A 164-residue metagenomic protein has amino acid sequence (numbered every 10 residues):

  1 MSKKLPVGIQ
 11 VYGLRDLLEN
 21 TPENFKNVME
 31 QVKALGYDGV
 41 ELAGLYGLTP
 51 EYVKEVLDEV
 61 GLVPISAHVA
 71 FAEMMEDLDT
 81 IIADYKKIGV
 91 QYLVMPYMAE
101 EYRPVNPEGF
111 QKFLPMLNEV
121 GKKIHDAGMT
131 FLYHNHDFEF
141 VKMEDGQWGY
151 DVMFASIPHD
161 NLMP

Functional and structural regions predicted by a protein language model:
M1-Y92: N-terminal pre-domain/capping segments
Q10-V11, S66, V94-Y97, F131-H136 (+1 more regions): Short beta-strands and strand-loop turn motifs
G13-L17, E101-N106, E139-K142: A short acidic, helix-capping loop that chelates divalent metal ions and anchors anionic groups
A34, A83-M95, K112, M116-G128: CE4/NodB-like, metal-dependent polysaccharide N-deacetylase domain that modifies extracellular/periplasmic N-acetylated
V40, I124-P164: Acidic/histidine-rich catalytic cores of soluble enzymes
Y46-G47, F71, A99-E100, D137-E139: Conserved beta-strand edge residues that scaffold enzyme active sites
V53-A70, L117-I124, D151-H159: Alpha-helix-loop-beta-strand connector modules within alpha/beta enzyme cores
E76-D79, D84, Y97-Q111: Surface-exposed, active-site-proximal loop segments in enzymatic domains
